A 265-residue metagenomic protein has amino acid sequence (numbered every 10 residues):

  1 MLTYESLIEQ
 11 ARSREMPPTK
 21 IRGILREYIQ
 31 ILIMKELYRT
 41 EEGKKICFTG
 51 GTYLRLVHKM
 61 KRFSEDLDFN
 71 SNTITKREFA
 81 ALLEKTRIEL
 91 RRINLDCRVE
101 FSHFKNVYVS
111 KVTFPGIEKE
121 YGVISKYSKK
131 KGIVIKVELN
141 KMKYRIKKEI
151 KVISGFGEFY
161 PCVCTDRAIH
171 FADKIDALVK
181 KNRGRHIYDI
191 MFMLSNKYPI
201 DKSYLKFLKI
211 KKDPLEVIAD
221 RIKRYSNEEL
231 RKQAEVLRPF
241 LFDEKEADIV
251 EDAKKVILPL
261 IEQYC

Functional and structural regions predicted by a protein language model:
M1-I46, V57-H58, N72-C265: Structured mid-to-C-terminal alpha-helical surface segments
F48-T52: Glycine-rich beta-strand-to-loop/alpha-helix junction loops that act as flexible
R55-F63: Short glycine-biased active-site loop of nucleotidyltransferases that positions the nucleotide triphosphate and helps
